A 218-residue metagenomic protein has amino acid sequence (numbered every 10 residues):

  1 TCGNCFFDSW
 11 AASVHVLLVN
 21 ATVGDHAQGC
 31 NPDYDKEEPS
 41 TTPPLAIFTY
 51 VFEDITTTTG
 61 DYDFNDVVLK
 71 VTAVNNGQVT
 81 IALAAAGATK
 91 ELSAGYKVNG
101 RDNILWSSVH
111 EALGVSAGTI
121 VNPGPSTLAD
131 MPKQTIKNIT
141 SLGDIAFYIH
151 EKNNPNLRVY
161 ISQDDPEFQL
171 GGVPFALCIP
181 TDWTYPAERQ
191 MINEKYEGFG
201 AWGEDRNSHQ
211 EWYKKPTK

Functional and structural regions predicted by a protein language model:
T1-K218: Extracellular distal adhesion/interaction modules in secreted or cell-surface proteins
